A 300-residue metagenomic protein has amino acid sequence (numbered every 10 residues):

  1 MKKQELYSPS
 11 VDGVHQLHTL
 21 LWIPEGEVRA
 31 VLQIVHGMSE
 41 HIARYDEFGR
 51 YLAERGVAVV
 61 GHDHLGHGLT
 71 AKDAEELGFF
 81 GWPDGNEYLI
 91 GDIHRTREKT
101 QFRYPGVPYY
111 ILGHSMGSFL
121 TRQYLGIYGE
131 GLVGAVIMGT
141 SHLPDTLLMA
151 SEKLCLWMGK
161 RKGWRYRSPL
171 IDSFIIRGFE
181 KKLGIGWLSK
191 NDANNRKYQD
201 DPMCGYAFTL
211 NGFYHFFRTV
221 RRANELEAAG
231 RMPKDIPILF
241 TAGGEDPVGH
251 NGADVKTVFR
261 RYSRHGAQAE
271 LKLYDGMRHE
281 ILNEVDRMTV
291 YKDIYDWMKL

Functional and structural regions predicted by a protein language model:
M1-G26: N-terminal cap/lid segment of alpha/beta-hydrolase-fold proteins
V28-G37: Short beta-strand element of the alpha/beta-hydrolase
H36-E40, S115, G244-E245: Active-site glycine-rich loops that stabilize anionic/oxyanionic intermediates across multiple enzyme folds
R44-E75: Conserved alpha/beta-hydrolase
G81-Q101: Alpha/beta-hydrolase active-site loop
T121-M203: Alpha/beta-hydrolase-fold enzymes
F240-A242: Short beta-strand/loop motif that positions the catalytic acidic residue of the alpha/beta-hydrolase fold
H265-L300: Catalytic active-site module of serine/aspartate enzymes centered on a nucleophile-bearing elbow/loop
